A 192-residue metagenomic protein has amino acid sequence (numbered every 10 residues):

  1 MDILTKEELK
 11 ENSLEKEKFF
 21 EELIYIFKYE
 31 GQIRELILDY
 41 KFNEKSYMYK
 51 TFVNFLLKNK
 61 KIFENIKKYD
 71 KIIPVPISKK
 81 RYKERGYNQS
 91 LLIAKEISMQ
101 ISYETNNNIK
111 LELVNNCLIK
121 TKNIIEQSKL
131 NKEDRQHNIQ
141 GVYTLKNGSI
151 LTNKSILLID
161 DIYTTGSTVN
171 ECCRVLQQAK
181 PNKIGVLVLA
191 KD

Functional and structural regions predicted by a protein language model:
M1-D192: Glycine-rich phosphate/pyrophosphate-handling loop used in enzymes and phosphotransfer proteins
